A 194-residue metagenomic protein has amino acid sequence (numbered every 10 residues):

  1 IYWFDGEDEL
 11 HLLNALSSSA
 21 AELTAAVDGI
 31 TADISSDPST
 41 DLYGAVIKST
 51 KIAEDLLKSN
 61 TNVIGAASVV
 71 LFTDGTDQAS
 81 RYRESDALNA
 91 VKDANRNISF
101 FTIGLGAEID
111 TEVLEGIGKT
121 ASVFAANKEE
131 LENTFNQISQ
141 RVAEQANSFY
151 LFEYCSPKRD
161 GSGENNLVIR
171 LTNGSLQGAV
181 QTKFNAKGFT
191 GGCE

Functional and structural regions predicted by a protein language model:
I1-S18, A45-V46, S68-T73: Von Willebrand factor
I1-W3, A26, S68-F72, F101-T102 (+1 more regions): Soluble periplasmic/extracytoplasmic beta-strand elements of cell-envelope proteins
D8-N14, D28-S39, T73-Q78, F101-T102 (+1 more regions): Second-shell loop/turn segments in exported
L13-L16, A20, S35-V46, N62-G65 (+4 more regions): Solvent-exposed, acidic/flexible segments
G44, S68, F72-A126, E130-R141: VWA/integrin I-like adhesion module and closely mimicked acidic/polar interface patches used
K51-V63, K158-G161: Surface-exposed acidic, glycine-flexible loop patches that form ligand/cofactor-binding and adhesion interfaces
G65-S68, R96, F101, S148-Y150 (+1 more regions): Envelope-exposed proteins and targeting segments
A121, A125-E194: C-terminal "exit" segments of structured domains
